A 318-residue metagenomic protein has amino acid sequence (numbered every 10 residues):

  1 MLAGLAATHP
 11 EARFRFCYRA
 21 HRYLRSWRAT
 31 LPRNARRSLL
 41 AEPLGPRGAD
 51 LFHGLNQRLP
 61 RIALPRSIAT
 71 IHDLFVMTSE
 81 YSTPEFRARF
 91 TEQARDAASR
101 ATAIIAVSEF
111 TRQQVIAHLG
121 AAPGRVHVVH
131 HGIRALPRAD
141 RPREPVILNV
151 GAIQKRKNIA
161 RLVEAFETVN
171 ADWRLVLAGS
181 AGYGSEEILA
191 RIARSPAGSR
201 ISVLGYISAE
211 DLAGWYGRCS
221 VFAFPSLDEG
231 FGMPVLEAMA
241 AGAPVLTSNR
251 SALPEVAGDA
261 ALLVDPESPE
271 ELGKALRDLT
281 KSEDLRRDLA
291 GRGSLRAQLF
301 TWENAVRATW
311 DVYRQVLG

Functional and structural regions predicted by a protein language model:
M1-G318: Carbohydrate transferase catalytic cores enriched for Leloir-type hexosyltransferases
